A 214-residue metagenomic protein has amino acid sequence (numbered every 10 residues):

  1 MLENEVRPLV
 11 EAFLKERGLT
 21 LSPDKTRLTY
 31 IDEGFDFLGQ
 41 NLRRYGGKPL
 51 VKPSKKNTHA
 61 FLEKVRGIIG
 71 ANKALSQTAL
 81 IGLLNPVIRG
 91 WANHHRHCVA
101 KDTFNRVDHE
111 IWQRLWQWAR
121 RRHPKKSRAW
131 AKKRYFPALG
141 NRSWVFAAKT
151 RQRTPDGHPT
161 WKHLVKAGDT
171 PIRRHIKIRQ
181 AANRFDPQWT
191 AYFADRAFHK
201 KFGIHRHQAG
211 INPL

Functional and structural regions predicted by a protein language model:
M1-L214: Non-catalytic terminal/accessory segments
